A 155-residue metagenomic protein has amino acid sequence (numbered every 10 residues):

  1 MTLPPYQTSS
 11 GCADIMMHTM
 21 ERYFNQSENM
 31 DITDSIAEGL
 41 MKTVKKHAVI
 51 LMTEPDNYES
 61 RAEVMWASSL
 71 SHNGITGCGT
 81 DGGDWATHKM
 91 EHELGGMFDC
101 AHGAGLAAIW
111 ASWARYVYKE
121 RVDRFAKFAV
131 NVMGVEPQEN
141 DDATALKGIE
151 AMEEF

Functional and structural regions predicted by a protein language model:
M1-N29, K127: A glycine/threonine-rich phosphate-anchoring loop and its flanking beta-alpha core in nucleotide/phosphate-binding
R22-E150: Active-site segments that bind and position negatively charged phosphate/pyrophosphate groups
